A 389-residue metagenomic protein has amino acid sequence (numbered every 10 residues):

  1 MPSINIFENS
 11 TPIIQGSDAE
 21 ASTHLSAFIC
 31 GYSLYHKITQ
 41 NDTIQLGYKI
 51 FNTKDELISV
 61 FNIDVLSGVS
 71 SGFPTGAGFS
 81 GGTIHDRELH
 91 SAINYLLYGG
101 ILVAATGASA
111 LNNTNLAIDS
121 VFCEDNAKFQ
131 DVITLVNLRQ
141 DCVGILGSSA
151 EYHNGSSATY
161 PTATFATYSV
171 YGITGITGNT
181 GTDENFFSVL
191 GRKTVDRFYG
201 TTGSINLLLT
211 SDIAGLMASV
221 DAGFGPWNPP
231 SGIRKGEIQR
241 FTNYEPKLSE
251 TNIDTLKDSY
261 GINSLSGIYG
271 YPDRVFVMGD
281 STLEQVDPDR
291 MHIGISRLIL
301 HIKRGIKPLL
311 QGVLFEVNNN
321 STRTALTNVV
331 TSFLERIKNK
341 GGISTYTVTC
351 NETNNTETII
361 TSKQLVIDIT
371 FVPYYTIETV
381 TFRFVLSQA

Functional and structural regions predicted by a protein language model:
M1-V103, N113-A127, D131-A389: Structured, hydrophobic secondary-structure cores that serve as assembly/anchoring elements
